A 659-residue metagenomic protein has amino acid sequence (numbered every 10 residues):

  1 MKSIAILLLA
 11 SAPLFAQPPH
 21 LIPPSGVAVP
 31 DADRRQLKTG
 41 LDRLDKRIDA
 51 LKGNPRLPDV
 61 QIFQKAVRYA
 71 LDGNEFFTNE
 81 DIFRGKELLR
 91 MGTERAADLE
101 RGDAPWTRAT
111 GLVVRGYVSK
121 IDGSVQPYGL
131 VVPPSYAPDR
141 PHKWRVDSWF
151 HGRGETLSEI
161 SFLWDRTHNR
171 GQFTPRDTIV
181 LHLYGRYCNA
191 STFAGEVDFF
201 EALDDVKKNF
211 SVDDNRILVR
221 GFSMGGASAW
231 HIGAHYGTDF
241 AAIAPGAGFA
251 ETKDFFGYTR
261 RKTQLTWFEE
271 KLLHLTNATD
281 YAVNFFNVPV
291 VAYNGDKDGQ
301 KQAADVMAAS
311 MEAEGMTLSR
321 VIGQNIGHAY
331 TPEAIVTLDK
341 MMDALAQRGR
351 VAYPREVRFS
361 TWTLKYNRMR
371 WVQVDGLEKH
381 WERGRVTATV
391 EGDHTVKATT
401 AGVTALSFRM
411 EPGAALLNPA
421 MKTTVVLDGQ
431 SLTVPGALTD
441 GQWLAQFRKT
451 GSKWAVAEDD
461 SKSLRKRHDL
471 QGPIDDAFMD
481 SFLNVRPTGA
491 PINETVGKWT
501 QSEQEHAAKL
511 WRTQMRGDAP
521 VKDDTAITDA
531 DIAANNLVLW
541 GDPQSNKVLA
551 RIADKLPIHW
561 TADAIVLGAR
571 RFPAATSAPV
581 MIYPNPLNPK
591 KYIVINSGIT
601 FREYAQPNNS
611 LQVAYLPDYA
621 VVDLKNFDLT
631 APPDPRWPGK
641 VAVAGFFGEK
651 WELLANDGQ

Functional and structural regions predicted by a protein language model:
Q17-V60: Amphipathic, heptad-repeat alpha-helical segments
P19-P24, G73-W144: A domain-start/cap signature at the N-terminus of enzymes
S135-P141, T192-M224, A234-F240, N284: Gly/Ser-rich "nucleophile elbow"/oxyanion-hole loop immediately N-terminal to the catalytic nucleophile in hydrolases
K143-F210: Active-site machinery of serine-nucleophile hydrolases
G154-R166, T238-V283, N287-V288: Mobile cap/lid helix-loop segments that gate and shape the active-site cleft of serine hydrolases
V219-G221, G246, Y293: Short beta-strand immediately N-terminal to the catalytic nucleophile in serine-hydrolase-like folds
Y293, K297-V396: C-terminal catalytic histidine-bearing segment of alpha/beta-hydrolase fold enzymes
S407-Q659: Solvent-exposed alpha-helical segments and adjacent loops that form catalytic or protein-interaction surfaces
